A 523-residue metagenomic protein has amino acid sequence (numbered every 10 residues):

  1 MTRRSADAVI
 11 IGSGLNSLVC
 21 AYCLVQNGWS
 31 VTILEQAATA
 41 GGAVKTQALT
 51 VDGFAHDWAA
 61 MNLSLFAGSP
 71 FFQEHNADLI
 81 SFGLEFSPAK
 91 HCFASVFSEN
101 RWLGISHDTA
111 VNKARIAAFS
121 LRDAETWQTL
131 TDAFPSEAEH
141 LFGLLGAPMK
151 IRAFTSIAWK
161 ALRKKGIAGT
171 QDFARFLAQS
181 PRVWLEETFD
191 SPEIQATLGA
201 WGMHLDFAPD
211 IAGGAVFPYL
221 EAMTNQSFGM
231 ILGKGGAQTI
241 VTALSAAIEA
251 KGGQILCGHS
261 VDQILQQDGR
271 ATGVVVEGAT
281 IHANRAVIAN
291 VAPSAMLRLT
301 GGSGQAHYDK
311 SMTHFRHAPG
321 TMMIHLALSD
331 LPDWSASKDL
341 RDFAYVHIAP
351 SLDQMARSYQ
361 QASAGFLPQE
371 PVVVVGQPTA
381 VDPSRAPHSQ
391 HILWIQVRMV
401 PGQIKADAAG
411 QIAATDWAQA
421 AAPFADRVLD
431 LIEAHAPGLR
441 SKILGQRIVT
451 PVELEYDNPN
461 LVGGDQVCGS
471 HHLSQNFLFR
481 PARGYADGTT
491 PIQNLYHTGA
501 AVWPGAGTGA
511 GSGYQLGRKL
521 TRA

Functional and structural regions predicted by a protein language model:
R3-G146, C468-S470, S474: N-terminal glycine-rich phosphate/pyrophosphate-binding loop and immediately adjacent elements
F97-N100, A208-G213, L265-T272, S389-H391: A short, glycine/Asx- and small/polar-enriched loop/turn that sits immediately N-terminal to a beta-strand
S98-A212: Rossmann-like flavin
S191, Q195-A208, P368-G376, A434 (+1 more regions): A glycine-rich dinucleotide-binding beta-alpha-beta segment and adjacent secondary-structure elements that constitute
E221-E277: Helical element adjacent to the flavin cofactor pocket in flavoenzyme catalytic cores
D262-P387: Mid-domain catalytic core of redox enzymes that form a hydrophobic substrate pocket/lid adjacent to a catalytic redox
L331-Y456: C-terminal segments that line or cap access tunnels to active or ligand-binding sites in enzymes and enzyme-associated
A500-T521: A conserved FAD-binding loop/helix module that cradles the flavin
